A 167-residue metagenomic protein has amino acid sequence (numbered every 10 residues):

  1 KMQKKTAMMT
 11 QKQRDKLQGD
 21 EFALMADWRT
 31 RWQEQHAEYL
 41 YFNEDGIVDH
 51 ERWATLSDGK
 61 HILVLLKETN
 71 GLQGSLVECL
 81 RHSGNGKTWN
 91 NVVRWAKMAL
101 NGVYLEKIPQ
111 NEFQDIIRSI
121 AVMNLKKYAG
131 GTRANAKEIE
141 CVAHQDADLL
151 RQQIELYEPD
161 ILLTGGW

Functional and structural regions predicted by a protein language model:
M2-K97, L149, Q153: Active-site and ligand/interface coordination hotspots across diverse enzymes and nucleic-acid-associated assemblies
M2-L17, F22, Y128-W167: Glycine/proline-rich loop-helix segments at beta-alpha junctions forming the active-site rim of enzyme cores
S57-V64, E68, L72-H144: Mobile, glycine- and charge-enriched loop segments and immediately flanking short secondary-structure elements within
